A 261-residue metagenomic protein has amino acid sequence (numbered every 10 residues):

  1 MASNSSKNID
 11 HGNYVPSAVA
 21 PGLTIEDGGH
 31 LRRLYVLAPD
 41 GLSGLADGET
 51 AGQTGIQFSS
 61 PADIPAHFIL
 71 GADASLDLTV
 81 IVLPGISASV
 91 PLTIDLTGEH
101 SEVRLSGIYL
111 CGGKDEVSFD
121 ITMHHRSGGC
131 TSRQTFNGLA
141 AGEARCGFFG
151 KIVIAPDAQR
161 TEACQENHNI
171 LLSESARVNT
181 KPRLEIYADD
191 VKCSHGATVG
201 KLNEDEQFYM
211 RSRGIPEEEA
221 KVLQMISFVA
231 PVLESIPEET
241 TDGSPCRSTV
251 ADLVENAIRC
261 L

Functional and structural regions predicted by a protein language model:
A2-F208, S212-I215, P237-L261: Conserved beta-strand/loop scaffold segments within soluble protein domains that form the structured core and edges
Y209-P231: Extended amphipathic alpha-helical segments enriched in small hydrophobics
V229-E234, E255: Amphipathic alpha-helical core segments of compact helical bundles
